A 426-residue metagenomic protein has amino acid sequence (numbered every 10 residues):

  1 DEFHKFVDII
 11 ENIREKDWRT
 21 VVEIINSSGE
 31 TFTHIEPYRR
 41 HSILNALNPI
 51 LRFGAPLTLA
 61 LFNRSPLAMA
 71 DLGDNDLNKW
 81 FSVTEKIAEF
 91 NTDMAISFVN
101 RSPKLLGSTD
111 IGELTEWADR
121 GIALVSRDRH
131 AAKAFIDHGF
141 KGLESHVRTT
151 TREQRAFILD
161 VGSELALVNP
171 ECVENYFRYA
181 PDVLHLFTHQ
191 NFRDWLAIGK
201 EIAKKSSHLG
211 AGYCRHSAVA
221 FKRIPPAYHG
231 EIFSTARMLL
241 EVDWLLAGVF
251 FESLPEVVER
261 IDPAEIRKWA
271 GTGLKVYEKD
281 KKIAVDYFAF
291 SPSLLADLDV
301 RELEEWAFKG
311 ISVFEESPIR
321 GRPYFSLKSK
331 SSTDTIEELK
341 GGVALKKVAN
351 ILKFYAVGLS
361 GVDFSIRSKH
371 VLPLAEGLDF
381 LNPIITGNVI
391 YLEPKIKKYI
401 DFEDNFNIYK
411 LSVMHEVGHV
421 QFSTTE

Functional and structural regions predicted by a protein language model:
D1-E426: Basic/hydrophobic alpha-helical interface regions
